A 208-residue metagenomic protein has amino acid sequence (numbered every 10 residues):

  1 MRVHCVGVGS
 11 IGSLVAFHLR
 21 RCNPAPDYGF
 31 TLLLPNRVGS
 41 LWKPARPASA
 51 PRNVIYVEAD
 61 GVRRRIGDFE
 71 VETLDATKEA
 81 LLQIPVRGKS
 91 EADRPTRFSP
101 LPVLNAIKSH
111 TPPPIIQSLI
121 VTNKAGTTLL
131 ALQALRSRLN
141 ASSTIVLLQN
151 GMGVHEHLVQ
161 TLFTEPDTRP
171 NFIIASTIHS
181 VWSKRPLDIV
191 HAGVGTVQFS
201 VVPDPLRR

Functional and structural regions predicted by a protein language model:
M1-R94, T111, S118: NAD(P)+-binding Rossmann beta1-loop-alpha1 motif at the extreme N-terminus of oxidoreductases
V3, F30, S143-V146, T196-V197: Hydrophobic beta-strand segments of well-ordered beta-sheets in folded domains
G7-G12, G151-G153, S180, G193 (+1 more regions): Glycine-centered flexibility sites
H18-N23, D75-A76, V159-T164, V201-R207: Short regulatory "switch" loops immediately downstream of catalytic or recognition motifs within protein catalytic
R37-V38, M152, S176-W182, T196 (+1 more regions): Glycine-rich beta-alpha junction loops
Q83-I84, G88-H191: Rossmann-like NAD(P)(H) cofactor-binding subdomain of soluble oxidoreductases
L187-R208: Short beta-strand and adjoining strand-loop segment in the mid-core of the Rossmann-like NAD(P)-dependent dehydrogenase
